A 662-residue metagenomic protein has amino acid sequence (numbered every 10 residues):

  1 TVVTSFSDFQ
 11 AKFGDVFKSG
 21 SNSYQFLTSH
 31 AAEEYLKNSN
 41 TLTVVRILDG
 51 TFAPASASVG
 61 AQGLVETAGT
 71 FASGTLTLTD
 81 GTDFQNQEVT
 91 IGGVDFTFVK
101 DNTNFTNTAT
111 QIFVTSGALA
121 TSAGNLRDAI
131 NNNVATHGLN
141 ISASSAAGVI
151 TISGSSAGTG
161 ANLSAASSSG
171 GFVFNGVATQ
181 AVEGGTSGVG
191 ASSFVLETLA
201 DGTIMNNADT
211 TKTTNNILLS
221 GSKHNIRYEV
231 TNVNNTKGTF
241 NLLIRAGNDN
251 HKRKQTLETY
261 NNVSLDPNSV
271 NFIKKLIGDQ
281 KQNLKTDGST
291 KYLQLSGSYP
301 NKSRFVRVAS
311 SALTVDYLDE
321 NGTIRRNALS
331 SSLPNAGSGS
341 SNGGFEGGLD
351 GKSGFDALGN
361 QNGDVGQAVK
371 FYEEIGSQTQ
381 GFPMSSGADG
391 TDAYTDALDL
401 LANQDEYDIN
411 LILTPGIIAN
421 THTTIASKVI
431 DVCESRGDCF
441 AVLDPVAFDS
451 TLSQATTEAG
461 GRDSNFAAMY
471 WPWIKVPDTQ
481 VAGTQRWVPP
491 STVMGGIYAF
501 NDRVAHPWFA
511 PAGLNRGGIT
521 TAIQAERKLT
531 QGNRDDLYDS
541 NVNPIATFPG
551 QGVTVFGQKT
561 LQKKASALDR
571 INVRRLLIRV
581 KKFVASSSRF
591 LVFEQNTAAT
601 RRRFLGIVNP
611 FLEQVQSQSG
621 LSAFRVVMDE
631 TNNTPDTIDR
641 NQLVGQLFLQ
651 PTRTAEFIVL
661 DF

Functional and structural regions predicted by a protein language model:
T1-S58, V233-N241, R245-H251, N268-F272 (+1 more regions): Structured, hydrophobic secondary-structure cores that serve as assembly/anchoring elements
S7-K18, Y24-L36, L42, I47 (+4 more regions): Extended, beta-strand-rich, solvent-exposed assembly scaffolds of outer structural proteins
